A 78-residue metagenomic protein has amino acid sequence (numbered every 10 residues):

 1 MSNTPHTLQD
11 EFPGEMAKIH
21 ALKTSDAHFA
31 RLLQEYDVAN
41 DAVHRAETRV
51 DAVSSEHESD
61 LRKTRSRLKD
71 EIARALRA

Functional and structural regions predicted by a protein language model:
M1-A78: Extended, charge-rich alpha-helical interface modules
